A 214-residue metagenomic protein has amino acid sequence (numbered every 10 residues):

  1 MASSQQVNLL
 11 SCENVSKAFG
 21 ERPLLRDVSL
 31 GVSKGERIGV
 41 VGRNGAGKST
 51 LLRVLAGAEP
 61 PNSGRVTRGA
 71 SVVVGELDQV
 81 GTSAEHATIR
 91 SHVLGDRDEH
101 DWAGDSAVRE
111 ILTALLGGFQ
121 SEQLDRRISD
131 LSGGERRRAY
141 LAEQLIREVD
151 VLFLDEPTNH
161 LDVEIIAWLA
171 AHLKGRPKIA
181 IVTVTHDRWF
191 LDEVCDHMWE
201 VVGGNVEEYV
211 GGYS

Functional and structural regions predicted by a protein language model:
M1-S214: ABC ATP-binding cassette signature C-motif
